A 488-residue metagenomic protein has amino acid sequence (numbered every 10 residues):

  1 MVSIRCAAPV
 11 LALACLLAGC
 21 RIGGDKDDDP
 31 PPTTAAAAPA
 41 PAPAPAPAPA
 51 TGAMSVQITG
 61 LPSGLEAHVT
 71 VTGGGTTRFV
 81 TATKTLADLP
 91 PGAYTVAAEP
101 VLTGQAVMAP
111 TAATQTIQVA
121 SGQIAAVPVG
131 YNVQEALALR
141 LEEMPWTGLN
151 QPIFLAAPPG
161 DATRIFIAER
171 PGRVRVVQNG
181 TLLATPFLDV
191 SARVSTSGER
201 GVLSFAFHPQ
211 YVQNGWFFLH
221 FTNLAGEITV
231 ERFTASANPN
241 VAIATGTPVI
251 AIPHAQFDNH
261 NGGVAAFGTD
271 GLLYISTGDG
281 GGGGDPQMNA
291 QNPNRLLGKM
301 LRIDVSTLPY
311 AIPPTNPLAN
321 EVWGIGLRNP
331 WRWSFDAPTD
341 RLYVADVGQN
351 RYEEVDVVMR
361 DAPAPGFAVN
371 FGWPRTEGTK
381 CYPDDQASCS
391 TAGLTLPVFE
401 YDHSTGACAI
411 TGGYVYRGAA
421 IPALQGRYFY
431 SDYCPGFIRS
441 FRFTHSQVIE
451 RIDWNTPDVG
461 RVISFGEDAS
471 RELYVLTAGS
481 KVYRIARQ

Functional and structural regions predicted by a protein language model:
L17-G19: C-terminal motif of bacterial Sec signal peptides marking the signal peptidase cleavage site
R21-D25: Bacterial signal peptide processing site
A35-A36, V80, E99-V133: Structured interaction patches on ligand/partner-binding surfaces of diverse proteins
G52-G60, V129: A short, amphipathic beta-strand motif
K84-G104: Short Pro-Gly-centered beta-turn/loop motif in secreted/extracellular proteins
Q134-G284, R332-F335, D340-Y352, G406-T444 (+1 more regions): Acidic, Gly/Ser/Thr-rich repeat motifs that build Ca2+-stabilized beta-propeller blades
V230-A237, N289, P293-V305, M359: Beta-propeller blade signature
V448-A469: Conserved blade-ending motifs and adjacent loop-strand segments that build the rim/top face of beta-propeller domains
